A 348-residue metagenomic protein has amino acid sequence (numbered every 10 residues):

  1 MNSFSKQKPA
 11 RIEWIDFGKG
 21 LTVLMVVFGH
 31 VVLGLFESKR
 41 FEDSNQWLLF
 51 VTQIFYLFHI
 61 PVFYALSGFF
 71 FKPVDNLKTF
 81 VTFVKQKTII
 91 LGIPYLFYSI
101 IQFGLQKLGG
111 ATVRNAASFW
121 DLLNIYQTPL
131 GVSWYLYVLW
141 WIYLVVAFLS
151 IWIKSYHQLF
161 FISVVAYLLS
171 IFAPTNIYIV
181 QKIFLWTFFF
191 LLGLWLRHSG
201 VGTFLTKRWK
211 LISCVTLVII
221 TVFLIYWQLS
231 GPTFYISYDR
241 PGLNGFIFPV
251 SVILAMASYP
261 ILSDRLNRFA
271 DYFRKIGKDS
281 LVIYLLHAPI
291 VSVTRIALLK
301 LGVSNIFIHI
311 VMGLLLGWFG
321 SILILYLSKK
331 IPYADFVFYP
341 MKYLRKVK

Functional and structural regions predicted by a protein language model:
M1-V165, L301-K348: Membrane-cytosol interface segments of multi-pass membrane proteins, especially ER/Golgi lipid-handling enzymes
G18-L21, K154-V165, I177, Q181 (+4 more regions): Membrane-interface starts of transmembrane alpha-helices
F28-V31, S99-I100, I162-T175, T216-S230 (+1 more regions): Aromatic-anchored segments of alpha-helical transmembrane domains
F36-K39, L108, I171-N176, I225-Y235 (+1 more regions): Juxtamembrane "helix-exit" motif on the non-cytosolic side of transmembrane helices
L48-I60, N124-Y137, F172-F190, Y226-L254: Interfacial loop-to-helix transition and helix-capping segments at the boundaries of transmembrane helices
I60-P73, Y137-A147, N176-L205, N244-R265 (+1 more regions): Specific transmembrane alpha-helix
V74-T82, I151-H157, R197-K210, A257-R274 (+1 more regions): Membrane-interface junctions at the ends of membrane-embedded or membrane-associated helices
F204-K275, D279, P289, S304: Alpha-helical transmembrane segments and terminal signal-anchor/GPI-anchor hydrophobic tails, characterized by long
